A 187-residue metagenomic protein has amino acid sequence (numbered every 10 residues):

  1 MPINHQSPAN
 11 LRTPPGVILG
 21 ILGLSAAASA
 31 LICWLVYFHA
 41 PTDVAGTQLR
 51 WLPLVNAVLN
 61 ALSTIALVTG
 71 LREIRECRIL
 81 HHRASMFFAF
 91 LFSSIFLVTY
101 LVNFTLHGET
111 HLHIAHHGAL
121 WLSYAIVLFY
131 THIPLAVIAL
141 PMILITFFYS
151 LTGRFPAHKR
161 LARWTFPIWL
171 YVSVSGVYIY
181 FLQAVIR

Functional and structural regions predicted by a protein language model:
P2-R187: Alpha-helical membrane insertion/targeting regions
